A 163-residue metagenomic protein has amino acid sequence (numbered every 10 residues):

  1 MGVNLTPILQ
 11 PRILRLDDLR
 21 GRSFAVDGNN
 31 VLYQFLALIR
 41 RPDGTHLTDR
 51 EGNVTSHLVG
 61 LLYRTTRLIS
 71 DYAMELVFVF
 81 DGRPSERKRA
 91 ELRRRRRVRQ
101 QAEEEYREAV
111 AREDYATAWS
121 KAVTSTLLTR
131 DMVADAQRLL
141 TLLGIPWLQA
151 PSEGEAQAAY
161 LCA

Functional and structural regions predicted by a protein language model:
V3-I8, R20-E153, Q157-Y160: Noncatalytic, basic helical substrate-engagement surface that gates or grips nucleic-acid strands
I8-L14: A short, compositionally biased domain-edge/stem linker segment
R15-L19: Internal amphipathic alpha-helical repeat/solenoid segments
A163: Extended, structured, electrostatic nucleic-acid-contact surfaces
